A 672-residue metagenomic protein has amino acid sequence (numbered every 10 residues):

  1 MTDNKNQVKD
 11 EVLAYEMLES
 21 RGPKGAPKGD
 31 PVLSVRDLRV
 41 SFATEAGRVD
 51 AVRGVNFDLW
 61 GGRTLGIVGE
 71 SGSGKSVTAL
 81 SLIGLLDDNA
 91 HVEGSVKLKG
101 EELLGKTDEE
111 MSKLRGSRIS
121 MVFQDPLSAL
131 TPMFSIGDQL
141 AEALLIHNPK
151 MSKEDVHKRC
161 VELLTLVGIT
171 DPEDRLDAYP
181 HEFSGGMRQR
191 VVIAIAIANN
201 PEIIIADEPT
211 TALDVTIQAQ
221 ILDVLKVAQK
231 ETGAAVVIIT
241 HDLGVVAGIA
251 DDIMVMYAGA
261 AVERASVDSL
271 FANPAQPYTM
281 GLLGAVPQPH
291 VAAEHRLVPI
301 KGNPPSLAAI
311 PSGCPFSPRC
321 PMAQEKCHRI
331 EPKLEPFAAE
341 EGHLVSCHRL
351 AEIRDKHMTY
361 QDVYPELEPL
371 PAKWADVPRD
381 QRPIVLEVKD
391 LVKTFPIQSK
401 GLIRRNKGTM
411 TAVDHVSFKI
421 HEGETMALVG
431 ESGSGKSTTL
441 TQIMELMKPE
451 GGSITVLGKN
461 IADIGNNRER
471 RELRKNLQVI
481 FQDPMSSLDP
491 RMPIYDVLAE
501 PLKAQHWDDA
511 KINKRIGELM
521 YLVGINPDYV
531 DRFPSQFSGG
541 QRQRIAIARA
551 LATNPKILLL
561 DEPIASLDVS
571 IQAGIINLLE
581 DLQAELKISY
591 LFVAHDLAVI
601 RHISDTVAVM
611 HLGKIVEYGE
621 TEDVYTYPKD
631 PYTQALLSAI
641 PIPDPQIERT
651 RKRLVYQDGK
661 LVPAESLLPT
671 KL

Functional and structural regions predicted by a protein language model:
L18-R21, A26-P31, E45, V267-I384 (+4 more regions): Charged, flexible cofactor/metal-binding loops and thiol motifs
E70, G84-L85, I205-P209, L213-H295 (+2 more regions): P-loop NTP-binding/switch modules centered on Walker-like glycine-rich loops
I83-G84, M444: Helix-to-loop junction immediately C-terminal to a conserved catalytic motif
N89, L103-S120, I146, S269-P274 (+5 more regions): ABC ATPase NBD coupling module
H91-E102, G452-D463: Conserved ABC transporter NBD signature motif
G116, H181, N199, K475 (+4 more regions): Conserved signature/switch motifs of ABC ATPase nucleotide-binding domains
D155-D174, L283, N460, A510-D528 (+1 more regions): Conserved ABC ATPase "signature" region
